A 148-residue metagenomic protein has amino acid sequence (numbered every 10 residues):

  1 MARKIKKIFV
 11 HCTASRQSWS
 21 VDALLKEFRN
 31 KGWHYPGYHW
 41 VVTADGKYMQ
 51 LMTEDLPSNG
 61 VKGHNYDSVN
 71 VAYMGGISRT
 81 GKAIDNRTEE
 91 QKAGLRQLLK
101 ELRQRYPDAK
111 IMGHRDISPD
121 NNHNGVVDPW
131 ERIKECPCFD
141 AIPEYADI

Functional and structural regions predicted by a protein language model:
M1-L56, K134: Short, conserved "active-site rim" segments that organize catalytic pockets and cofactor/ligand binding
M1-T13, D67, G76-I148: Basic/polar, cationic surfaces and motifs that engage anionic cell-wall and phosphate/carboxylate ligands
L24-K26, W40, L56-S58, H64 (+3 more regions): Generic preference for flexible, low-structure residues
H34, H64-Y66: Short, flexible loop/turn motifs enriched in small residues
G46-V61, D120-E131: Charged, often glycine-rich, active-site loop that binds/positions anionic groups
V71: Ligand-binding face of N-terminal immunoglobulin V-set domains in extracellular IgSF glycoproteins
